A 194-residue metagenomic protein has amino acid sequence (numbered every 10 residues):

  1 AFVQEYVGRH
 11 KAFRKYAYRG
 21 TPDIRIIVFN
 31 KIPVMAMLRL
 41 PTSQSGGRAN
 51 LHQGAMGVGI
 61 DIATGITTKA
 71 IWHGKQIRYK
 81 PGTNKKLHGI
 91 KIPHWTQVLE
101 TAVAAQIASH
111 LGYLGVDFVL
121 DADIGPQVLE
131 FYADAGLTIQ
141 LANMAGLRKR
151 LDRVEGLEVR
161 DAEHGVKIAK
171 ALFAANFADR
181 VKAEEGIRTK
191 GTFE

Functional and structural regions predicted by a protein language model:
A1, P22, T189-T192: Proteins with a high burden of low-complexity, intrinsically disordered sequence enriched in S/T/G/P/A and R, requiring
A1-R19, S45-D121: A long amphipathic alpha-helix within ATP-dependent nucleotide-binding catalytic cores
R9-H10, V34, A135: Glycine-rich nucleotide phosphate-binding loop and flanking beta-alpha elements of Rossmann-like dinucleotide-binding
K15-Y16, D23-R39, G47-N50, V128-F131: Beta-strand scaffold of nucleotide-dependent catalytic cores
N30-K31, T42-Q44, A49-H52, G57-I77 (+1 more regions): Active-site "cap" helix and flanking loop/linker of ATP-utilizing ligase/carboxylase catalytic domains
P41-Q44, D134-G136: Short, surface-exposed beta-strand-loop junctions and turns on beta-sheet-rich folds
Y79-Q97, I107-H110, L120-E194: C-terminal active-site "lid" helix and adjoining low-complexity regulatory extension at the edge of ATP-using catalytic
